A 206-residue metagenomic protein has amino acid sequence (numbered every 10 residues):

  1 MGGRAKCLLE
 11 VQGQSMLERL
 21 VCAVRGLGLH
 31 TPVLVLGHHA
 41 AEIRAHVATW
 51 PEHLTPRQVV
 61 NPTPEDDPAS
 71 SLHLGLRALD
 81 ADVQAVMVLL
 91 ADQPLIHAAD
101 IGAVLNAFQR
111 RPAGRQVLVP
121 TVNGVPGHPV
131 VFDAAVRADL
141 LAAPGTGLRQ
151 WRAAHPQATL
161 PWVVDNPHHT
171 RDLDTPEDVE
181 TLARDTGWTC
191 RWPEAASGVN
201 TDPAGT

Functional and structural regions predicted by a protein language model:
M1-P126, Q157-D165: Nucleotide and nucleotide-moiety/phosphate-recognizing core
G75, A135-A138: Short beta-strand and adjoining strand-loop segment in the mid-core of the Rossmann-like NAD(P)-dependent dehydrogenase
H128-F132, R171-L173: Short glycine- and hydrophobic/aromatic-rich loop-to-beta-strand nucleating segment in the catalytic cores
A138, A143-T206: Conserved alpha/beta core of the MobA/IspD/sugar-nucleotide pyrophosphorylase nucleotidyltransferase superfamily
